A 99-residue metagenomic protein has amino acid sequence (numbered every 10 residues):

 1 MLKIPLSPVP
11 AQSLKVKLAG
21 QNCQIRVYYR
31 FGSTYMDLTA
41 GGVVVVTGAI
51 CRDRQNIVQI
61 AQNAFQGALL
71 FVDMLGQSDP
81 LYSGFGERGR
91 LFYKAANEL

Functional and structural regions predicted by a protein language model:
M1, T39, A96-L99: Compositionally biased, intrinsically disordered low-complexity segments enriched in polar/Pro/Gly and often Gln
M1-Q24: Short, charged/polar N-terminal "headpieces" of proteins
P5-S7, V27, I60-Q62, S83-G84: Short, exposed beta-strand/loop patches in secreted or surface proteins that constitute
L18, Y29-F31: A generic beta-sheet turn/junction motif
C23-V27, L69: Generic structural motif
F31-L75: Acidic, aromatic-enriched beta-alpha/helix-loop junctions
D79-L99: Short, compact, well-ordered microdomains
